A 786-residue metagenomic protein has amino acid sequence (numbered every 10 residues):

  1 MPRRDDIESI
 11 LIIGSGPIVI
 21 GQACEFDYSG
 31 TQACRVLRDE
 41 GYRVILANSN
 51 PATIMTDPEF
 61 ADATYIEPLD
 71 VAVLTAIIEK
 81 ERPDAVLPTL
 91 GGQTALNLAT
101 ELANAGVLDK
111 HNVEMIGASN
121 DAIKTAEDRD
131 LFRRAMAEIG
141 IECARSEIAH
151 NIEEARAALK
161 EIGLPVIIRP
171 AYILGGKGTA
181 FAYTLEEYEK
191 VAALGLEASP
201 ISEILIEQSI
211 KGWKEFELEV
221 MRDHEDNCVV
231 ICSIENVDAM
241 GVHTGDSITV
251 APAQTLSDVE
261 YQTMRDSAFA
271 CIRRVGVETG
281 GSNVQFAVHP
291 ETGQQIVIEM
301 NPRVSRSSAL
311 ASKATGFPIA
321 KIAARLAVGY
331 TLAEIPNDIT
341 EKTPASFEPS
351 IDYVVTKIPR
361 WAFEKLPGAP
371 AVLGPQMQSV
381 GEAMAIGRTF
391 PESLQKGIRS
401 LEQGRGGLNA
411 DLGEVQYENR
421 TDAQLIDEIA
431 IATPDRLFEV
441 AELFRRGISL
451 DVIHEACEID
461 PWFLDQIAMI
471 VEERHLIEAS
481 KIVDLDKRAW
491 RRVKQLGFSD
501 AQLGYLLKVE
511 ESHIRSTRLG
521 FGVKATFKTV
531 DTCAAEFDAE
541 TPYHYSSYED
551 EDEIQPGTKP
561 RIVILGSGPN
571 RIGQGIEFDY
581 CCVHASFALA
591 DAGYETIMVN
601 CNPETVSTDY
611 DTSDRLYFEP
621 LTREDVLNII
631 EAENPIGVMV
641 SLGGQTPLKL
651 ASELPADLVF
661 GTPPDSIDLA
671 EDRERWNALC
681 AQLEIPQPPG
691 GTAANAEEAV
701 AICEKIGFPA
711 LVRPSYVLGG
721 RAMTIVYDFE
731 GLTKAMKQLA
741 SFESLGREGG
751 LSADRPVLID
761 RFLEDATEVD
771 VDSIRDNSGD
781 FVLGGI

Functional and structural regions predicted by a protein language model:
M1-I141, H150-A157, K396-G397, S516-F521 (+2 more regions): ATP-binding N-terminal substructure of ATP-dependent carboxylate-amine bond-forming enzymes
P2, D27, Q32, D39 (+19 more regions): ATP-dependent carboxylate activation and anion-phosphoryl transfer catalytic cores that bind Mg-ATP to form
A158-V166, I702-A710: Acidic/histidine-enriched active-site and ligand-binding environments that engage anionic O-linkages
E455-D465, Y505-S516: Short, basic interhelical loop/turn and adjoining N-cap of the next helix at nucleic-acid- or acidic-partner-contacting
L496, Q502-L506: Extended, domain-scale alpha-helical bundle/helix-rich regions
